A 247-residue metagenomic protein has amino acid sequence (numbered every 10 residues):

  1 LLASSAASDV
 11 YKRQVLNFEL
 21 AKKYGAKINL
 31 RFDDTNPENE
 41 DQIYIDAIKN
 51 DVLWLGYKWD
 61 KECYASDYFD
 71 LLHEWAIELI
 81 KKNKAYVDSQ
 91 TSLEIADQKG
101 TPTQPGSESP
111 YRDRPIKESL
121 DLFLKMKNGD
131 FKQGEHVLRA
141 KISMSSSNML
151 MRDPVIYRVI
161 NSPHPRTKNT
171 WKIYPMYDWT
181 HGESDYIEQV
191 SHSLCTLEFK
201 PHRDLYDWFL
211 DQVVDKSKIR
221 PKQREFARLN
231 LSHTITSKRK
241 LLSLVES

Functional and structural regions predicted by a protein language model:
L1-A7, Y11: Single conserved hydrophobic/aromatic residue that forms the stacking wall/gate of nucleotide- or nucleobase-binding
K12-K23: Histidine-anchored nucleotide/phosphate-binding helix
N17, I48, L79: Residue-level signal for inorganic ion chemistry
K27-D33: Short internal beta-strands
D34-N36, Y64, E78-Q223, N230-S237 (+1 more regions): Active-site cores that bind ATP or allylic diphosphates and position pyrophosphate for catalysis
Q42-K49, R203, D207: Short, surface-exposed alpha-helical segments at coil->helix boundaries
Y44-Y68: A glycine-rich helix N-cap at a beta->alpha junction
A47-L53, L231-S247: Flexible glycine/proline-rich, aromatic-decorated loop/lid segments
